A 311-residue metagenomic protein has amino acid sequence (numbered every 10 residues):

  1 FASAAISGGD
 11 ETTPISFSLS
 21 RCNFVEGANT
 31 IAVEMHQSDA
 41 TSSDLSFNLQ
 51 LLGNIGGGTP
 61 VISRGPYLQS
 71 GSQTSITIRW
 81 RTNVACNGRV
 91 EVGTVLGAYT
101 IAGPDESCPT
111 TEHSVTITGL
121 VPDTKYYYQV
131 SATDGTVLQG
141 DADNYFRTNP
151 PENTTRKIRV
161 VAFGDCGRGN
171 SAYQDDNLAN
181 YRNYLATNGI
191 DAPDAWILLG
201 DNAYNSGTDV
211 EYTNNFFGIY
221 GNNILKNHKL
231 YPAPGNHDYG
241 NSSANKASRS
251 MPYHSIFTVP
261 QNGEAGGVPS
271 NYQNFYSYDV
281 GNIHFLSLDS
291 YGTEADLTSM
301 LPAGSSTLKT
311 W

Functional and structural regions predicted by a protein language model:
F1-A4, P302: Short low-complexity, flexible loop/linker segments enriched in glycine and/or proline with clustered acidic
S3-G57: An acidic-aromatic loop/edge-strand motif
G58-W311: Metal-dependent phosphoester/phosphodiester hydrolase catalytic core
